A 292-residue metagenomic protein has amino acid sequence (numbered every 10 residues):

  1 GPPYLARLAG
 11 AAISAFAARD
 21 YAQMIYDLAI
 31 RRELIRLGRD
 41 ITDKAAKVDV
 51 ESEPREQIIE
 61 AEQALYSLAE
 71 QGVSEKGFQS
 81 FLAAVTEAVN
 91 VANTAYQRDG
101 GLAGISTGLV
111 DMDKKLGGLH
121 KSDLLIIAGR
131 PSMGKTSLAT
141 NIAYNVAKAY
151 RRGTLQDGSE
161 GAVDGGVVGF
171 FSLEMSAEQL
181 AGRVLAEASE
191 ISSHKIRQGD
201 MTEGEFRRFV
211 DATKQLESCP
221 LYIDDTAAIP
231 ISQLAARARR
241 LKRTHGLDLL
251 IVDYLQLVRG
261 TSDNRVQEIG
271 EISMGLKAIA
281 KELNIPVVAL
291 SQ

Functional and structural regions predicted by a protein language model:
G1-R98, L102, M133, G165-G166 (+2 more regions): Short, small/acidic-rich helices and loops at N termini and domain boundaries of DNA replication/processing enzymes
S14-A15, S132, M175-E178, A186-E187 (+4 more regions): Conserved nucleotide-binding/hydrolysis micro-motifs of P-loop NTPases
L109-G118: Pre-Walker A adenine-sensing motif
K114, A149-G246, G260: Cytosolic-facing regulatory segments adjacent to core modules
K121-L125, G166: Pre-Walker A (Motif I) flank of P-loop NTPase domains
G129: The Walker A (P-loop) glycine that initiates the GxxxxGKT/S ATP-binding motif of P-loop NTPases
L138, I142: Hydrophobic positions on the alpha1 helix immediately C-terminal to the Walker A/P-loop
K148, E268-V287: Substrate-engagement module of ASCE P-loop NTPases
